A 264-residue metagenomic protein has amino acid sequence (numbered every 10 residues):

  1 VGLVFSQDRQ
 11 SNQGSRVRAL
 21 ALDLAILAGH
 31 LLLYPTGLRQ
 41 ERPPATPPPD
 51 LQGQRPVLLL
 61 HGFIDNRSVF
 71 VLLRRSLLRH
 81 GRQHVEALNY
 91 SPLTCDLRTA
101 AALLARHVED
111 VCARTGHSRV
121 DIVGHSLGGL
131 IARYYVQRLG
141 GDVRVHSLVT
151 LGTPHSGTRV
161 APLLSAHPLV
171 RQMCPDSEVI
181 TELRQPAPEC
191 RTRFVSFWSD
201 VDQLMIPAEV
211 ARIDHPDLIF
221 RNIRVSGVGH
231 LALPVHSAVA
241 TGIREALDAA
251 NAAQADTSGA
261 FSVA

Functional and structural regions predicted by a protein language model:
V1-L58, V71-R75, R79-H80, A255-A264: Flexible, membrane-associating and regulatory peripheral segments of lipid-active enzymes
E41, P48-L51, I180-S196, L247 (+1 more regions): Conserved serine/cysteine hydrolase catalytic core
V57-F63, R67-S68, R74, L78-R191 (+3 more regions): Serine-dependent carboxylesterase/thioesterase catalytic core of lipase-like alpha/beta-hydrolase/SGNH enzymes
L73, I206-I213: Short alpha-helix in the alpha/beta-hydrolase fold that links the catalytic acid
Q83-E86, P216-L233, I243: Catalytic histidine neighborhood in serine/cysteine hydrolases with alpha/beta-hydrolase-type architecture
A187, R212-D217: Short, conserved catalytic or adaptor-binding loops enriched in Gly and charged residues
P234-D248: Post-His helix in hydrolase/transferase enzymes
